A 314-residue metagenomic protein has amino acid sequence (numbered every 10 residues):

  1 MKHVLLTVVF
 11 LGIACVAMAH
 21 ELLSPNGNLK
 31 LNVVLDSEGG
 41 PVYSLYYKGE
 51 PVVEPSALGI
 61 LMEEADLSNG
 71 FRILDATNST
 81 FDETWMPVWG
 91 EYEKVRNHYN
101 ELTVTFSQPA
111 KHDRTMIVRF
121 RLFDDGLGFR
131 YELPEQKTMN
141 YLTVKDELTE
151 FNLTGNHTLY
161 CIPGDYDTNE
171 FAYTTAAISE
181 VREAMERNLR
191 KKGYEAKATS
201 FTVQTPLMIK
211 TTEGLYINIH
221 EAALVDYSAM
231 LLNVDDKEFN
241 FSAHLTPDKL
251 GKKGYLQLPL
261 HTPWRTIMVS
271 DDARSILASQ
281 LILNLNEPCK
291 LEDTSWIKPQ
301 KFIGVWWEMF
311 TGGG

Functional and structural regions predicted by a protein language model:
M1-E21: Bacterial Sec-dependent N-terminal signal peptides
F10, C15, P25, S37 (+2 more regions): Intrinsically disordered, low-complexity segments enriched in small/polar residues
E21-C289: N-terminal accessory beta-strand-rich subdomains and adjacent acidic, glycine-rich linkers that precede catalytic cores
D293-I297: Acidic (Asp/Glu)-rich catalytic clusters
K301-G314: Substrate-binding cleft of carbohydrate-active enzyme catalytic domains
